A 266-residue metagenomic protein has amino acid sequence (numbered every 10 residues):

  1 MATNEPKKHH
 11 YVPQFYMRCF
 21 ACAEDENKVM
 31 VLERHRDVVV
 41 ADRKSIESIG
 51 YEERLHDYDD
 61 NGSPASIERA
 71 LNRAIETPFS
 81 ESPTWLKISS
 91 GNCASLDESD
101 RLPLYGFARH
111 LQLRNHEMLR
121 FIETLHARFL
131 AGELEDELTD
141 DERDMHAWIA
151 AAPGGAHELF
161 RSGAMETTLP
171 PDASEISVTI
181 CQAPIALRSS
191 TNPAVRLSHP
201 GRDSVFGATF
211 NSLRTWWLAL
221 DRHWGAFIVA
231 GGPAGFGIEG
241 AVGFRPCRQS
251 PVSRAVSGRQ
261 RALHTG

Functional and structural regions predicted by a protein language model:
M1-G266: Alpha-helical structural context detector biased toward long hydrophobic helices
